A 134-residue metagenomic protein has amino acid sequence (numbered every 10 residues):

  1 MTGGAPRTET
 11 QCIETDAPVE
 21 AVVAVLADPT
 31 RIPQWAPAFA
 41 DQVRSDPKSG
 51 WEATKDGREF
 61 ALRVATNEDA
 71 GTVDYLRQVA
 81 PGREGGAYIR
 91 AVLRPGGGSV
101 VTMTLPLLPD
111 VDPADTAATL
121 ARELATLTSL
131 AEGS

Functional and structural regions predicted by a protein language model:
M1-R44: Hydrophobic ligand-binding cavity/cleft-lining segments
T8-T10, G57-A61, R83-Y88: Short, surface-exposed coil-to-beta transition loops
C12-D16, R63, R90-V92: Generic structural detector for well-ordered beta-strands
P18, D56, D69, R94-G98: Short strand-connecting beta-turns/loops that link adjacent beta-strands
V22-L26, I32, W51, V64 (+3 more regions): Hydrophobic pocket/interface hotspot
A24-P37, A70, R122-G133: Short, intrinsically disordered, mixed-charge
S45-E52, E68-L76: Short, hydrophobic/aromatic-rich segments at coil-to-beta transitions
L76-S134: Beta-strand/loop substructures that line and gate deep hydrophobic ligand-binding cavities in soluble
